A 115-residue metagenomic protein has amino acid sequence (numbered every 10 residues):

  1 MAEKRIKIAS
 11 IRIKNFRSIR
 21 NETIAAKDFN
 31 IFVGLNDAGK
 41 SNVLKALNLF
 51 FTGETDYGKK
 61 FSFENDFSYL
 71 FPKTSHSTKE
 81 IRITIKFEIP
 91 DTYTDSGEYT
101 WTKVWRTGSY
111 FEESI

Functional and structural regions predicted by a protein language model:
M1-T52, S62-E64, L70: Pre-Walker A-like glycine/lysine-rich segment at the N-terminus of P-loop NTPase domains
K14, K27, K86-P90, R106: Solvent-exposed residues in well-ordered beta-strands and their adjoining turns, especially edge/terminal strands
R20-E22, V33, T92-D95, E112: Intrinsically disordered, low-complexity acidic/polar segments
E22, F67-Y69, K73, T107 (+1 more regions): A generic structural signal for solvent-exposed, polar alpha-helical segments
K45-T100: Conserved P-loop NTP-binding catalytic core
Y93-I115: A sensor for short, sequence-defined functional sites
